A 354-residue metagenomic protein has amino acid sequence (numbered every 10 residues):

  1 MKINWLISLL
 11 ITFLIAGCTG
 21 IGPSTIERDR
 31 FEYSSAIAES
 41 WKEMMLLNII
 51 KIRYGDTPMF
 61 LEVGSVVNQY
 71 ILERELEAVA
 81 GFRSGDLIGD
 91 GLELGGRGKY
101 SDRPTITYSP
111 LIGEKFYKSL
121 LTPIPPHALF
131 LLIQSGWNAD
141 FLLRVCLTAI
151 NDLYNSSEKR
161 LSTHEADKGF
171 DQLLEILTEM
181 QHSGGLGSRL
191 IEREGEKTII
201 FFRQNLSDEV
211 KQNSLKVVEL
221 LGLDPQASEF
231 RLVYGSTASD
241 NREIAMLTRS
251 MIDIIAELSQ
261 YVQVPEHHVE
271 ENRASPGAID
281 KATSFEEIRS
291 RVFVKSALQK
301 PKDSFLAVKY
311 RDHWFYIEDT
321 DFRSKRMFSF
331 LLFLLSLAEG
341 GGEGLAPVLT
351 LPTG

Functional and structural regions predicted by a protein language model:
M1-I7: Bacterial N-terminal signal peptides that target proteins for export
L14-G17: C-terminal motif of bacterial Sec signal peptides marking the signal peptidase cleavage site
T19-G354: N-terminal amphipathic/basic membrane-interacting segments and domains, especially the gasdermin N-terminal
